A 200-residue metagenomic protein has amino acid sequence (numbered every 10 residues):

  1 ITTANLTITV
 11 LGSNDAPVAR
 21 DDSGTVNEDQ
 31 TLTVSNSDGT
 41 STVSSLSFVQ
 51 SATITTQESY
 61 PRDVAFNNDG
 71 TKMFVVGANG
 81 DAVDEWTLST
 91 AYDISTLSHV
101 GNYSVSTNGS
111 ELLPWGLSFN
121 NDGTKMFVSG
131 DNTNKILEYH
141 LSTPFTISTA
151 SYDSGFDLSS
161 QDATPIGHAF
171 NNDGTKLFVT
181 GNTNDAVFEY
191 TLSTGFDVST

Functional and structural regions predicted by a protein language model:
I1-S44: Extracellular glycosylation-rich, acidic/polar low-complexity regions of adhesion- and matrix-associated proteins
N14-V18, Q30-L32, L46, Y92-L97 (+2 more regions): Proline-centered linker/hinge motifs at extracellular inter-domain junctions
S47-T56, V100-N108, S151-S159: A short beta-strand motif characteristic of beta-propeller blades
Y60, L113, T164: Beta-rich catalytic cores
F66-D69, F119-D122, N172-D173: Residue-level detector of Asp-centered blade-edge/turn motifs that repeat once per structural unit in beta-propeller
A78, D131, N182: Short loop/turn segments immediately following the C-termini of beta-strands
